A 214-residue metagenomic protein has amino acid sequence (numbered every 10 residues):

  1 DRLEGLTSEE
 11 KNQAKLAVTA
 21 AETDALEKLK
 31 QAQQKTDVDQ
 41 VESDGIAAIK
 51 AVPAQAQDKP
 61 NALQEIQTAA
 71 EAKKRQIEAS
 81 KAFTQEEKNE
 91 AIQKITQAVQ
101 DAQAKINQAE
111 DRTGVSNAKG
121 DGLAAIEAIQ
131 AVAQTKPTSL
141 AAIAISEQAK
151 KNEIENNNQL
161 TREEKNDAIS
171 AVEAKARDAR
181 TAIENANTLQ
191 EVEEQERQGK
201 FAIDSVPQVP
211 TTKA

Functional and structural regions predicted by a protein language model:
D1-A214: Amphipathic alpha-helical assembly segments used for oligomerization, scaffolding, or translocation
